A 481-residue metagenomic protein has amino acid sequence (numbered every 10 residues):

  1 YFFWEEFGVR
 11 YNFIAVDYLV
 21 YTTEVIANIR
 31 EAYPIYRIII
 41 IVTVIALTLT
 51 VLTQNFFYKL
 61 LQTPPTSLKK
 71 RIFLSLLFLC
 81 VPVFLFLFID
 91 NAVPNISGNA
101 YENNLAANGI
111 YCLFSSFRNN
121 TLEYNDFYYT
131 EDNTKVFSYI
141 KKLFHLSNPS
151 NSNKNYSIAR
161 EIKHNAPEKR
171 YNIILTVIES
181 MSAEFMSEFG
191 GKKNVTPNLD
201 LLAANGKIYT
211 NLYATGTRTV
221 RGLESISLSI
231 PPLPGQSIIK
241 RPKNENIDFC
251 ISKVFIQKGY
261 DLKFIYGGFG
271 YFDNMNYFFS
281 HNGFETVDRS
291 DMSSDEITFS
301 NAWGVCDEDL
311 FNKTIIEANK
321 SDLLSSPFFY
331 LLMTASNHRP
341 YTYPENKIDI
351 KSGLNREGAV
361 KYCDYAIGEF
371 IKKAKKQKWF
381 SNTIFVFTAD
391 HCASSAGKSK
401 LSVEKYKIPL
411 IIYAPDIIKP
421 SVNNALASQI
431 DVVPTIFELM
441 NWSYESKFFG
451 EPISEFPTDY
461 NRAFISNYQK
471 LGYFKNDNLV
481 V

Functional and structural regions predicted by a protein language model:
Y1-D126: Transmembrane and membrane-interface helices of multi-pass, inner-membrane envelope-modifying transferases
V9-Y11, R30-E31, T66-L68, N125-V136 (+4 more regions): General structural signal for secondary-structure boundaries
Y21, A106, S115-I162, K169 (+1 more regions): The feature marks either
E24, G109-C112, K135, Y139 (+3 more regions): Exposed alpha-helical structural elements
N28, V51, N55, S116 (+5 more regions): Residues that form generic nucleotide/phosphate-binding pockets
I41, I96, N125-D132, N155-Y156 (+2 more regions): Short coil/turn segments at secondary-structure boundaries
H145-V481: Solvent-exposed soluble domains appended to multi-pass membrane proteins
